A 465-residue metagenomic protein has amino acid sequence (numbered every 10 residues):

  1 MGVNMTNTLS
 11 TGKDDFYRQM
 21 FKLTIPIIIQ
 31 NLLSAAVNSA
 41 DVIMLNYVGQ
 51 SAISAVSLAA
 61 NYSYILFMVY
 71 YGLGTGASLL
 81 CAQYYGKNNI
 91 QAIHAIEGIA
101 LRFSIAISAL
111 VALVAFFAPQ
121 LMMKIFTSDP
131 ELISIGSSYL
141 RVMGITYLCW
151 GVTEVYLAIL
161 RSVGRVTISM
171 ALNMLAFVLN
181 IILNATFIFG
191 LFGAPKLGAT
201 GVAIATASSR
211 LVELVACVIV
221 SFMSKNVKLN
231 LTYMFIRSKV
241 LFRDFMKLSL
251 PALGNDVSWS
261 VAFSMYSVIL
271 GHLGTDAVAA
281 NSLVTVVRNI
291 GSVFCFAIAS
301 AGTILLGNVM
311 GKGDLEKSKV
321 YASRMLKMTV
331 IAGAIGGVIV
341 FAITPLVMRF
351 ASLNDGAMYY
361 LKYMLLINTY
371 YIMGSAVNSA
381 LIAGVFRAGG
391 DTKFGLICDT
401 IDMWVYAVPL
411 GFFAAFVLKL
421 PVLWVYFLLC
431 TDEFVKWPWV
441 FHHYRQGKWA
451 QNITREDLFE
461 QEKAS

Functional and structural regions predicted by a protein language model:
M1-T24, C81-T146, A194-S249, L306-Y371 (+1 more regions): Short alpha-helical transmembrane segments in multi-pass integral membrane proteins
K22-D41, V142, T153, A176 (+5 more regions): Transmembrane helical elements of multi-pass membrane transporters/channels
I27, N31, V42-I43, A60 (+17 more regions): Transmembrane alpha-helix boundary and packing residues in multipass membrane permease domains and related
I28, L32, A36, A40 (+17 more regions): Generic alpha-helical transmembrane segments of integral inner-membrane proteins, especially permease/transport modules
L32, A36-S54, M123-P130, T186-L197 (+4 more regions): Helix-terminus/linker motif at the lipid-water interface of multi-pass membrane proteins
L45-Y64, P130-I135, A199-G201, L241-L248 (+4 more regions): Interfacial/gating helices of multi-pass transporter permease domains
I53-F116, W150-S169, S267, A280-T344 (+1 more regions): Small-residue-rich hydrophobic transmembrane alpha-helices
G74, M143-S162, S169-F177, V202-C217 (+5 more regions): Short runs within selected transmembrane alpha-helices of multi-pass transporters and secretion channels
